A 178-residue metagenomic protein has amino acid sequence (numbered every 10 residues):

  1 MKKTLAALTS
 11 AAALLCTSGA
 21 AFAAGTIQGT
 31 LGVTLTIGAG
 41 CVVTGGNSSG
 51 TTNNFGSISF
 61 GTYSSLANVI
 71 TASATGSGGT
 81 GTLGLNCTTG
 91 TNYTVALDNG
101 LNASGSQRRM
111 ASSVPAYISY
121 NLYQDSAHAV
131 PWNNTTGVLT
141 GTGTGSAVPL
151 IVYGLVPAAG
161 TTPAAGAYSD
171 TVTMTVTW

Functional and structural regions predicted by a protein language model:
M1-T9: Bacterial N-terminal signal peptides that target proteins for export
A23-R109, V138-W178: N-terminal small/polar-rich segments of proteins
D98-G100, N121-D125: Predominantly extracellular/luminal cell-surface or secreted proteins
A103, A116-Y117, S126: Short, solvent-exposed loop/linker segments at beta-strand-coil boundaries, enriched for Pro/Gly and Ser/Thr
M110-A116: Short coil-to-beta strand junction motifs in C2/discoidin
A116-N121, W132: Extracellular/luminal ectodomains and secreted, surface-exposed scaffolds of diverse proteins
H128-T135: Short beta-strand and strand-turn-strand segments in soluble, beta-rich domains
